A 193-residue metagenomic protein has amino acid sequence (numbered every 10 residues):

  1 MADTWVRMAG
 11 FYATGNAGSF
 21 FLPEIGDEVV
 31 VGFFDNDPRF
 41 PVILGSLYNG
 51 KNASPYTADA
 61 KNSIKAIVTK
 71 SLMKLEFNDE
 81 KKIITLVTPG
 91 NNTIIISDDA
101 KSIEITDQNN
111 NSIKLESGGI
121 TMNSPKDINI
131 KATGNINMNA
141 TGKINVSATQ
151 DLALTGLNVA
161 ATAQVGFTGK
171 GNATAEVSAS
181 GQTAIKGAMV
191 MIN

Functional and structural regions predicted by a protein language model:
T4-G15: Short, structured beta-strand/loop micro-motifs enriched in basic residues and often containing a Trp
T14-N193: Right-handed beta-helix
